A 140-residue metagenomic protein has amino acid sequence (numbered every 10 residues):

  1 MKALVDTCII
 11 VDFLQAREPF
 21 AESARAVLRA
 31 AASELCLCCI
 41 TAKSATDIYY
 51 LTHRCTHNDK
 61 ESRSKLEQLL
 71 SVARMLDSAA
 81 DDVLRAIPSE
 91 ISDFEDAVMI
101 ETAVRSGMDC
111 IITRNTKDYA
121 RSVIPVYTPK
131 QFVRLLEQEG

Functional and structural regions predicted by a protein language model:
M1-I40, R54-E61, R121, K130-G140: Short, well-structured N-terminal submotif of metal-dependent ribonuclease cores
K2, V72, V104-G140: Acidic, PIN/NYN-like endoribonuclease modules and their adjacent C-terminal/linker elements
I9, S44, D82, V98-M99 (+2 more regions): Alpha-helix capping/helix-boundary segments
D12-F13, D47-I48, L84-A86, R121: A short acidic, helix-capping loop that chelates divalent metal ions and anchors anionic groups
R25, K43-R74, S78-D82: Active-site-proximal, substrate-binding regions of enzyme catalytic domains and RNA-binding/basic surfaces
C39, L76, Y127: General small-molecule cofactor/ligand-binding pocket signal
I40-A42, T113: Short beta-strand segments at enzyme active-site cores
S71-T116: Active-site neighborhoods of divalent-metal-dependent phosphate/nucleic-acid chemistry enzymes
